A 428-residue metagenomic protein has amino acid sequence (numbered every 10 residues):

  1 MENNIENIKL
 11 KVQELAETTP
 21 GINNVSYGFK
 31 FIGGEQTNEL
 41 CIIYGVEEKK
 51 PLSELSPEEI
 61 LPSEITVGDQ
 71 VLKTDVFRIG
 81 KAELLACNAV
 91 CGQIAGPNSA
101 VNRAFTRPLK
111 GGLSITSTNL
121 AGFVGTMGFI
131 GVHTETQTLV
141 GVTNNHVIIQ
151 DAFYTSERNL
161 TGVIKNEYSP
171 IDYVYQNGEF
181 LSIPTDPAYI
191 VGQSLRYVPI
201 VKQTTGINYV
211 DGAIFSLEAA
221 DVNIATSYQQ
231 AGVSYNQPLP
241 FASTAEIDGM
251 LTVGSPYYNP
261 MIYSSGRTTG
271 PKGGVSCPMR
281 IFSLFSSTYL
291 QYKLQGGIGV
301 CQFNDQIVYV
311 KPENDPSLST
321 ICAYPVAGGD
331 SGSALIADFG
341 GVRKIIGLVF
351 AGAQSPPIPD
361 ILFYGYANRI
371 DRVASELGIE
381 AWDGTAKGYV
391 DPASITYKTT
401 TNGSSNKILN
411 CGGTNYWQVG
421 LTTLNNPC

Functional and structural regions predicted by a protein language model:
M1-I130: Noncatalytic regulatory segments and standalone regulatory/sensor domains
I22, T138, G341-K344: Loop/turn elements at helix/coil->beta-strand transitions in domains of secreted/extracellular proteins
I42-G45, G141, A334-I336, I345-G347: Structural recognition of the beta-strand scaffold that forms the well-ordered cores of secreted hydrolase catalytic
K49-L55, E179-T185, D221-I224, D315-A323 (+2 more regions): Short, surface-exposed beta-strand/loop "edge" segments at domain boundaries and coil↔beta transitions
P97-Q306, V310-D315, A337-F339, F350: Serine endopeptidase catalytic core focused on the charge-relay Asp
N166, Y173, D315-S317, P325-V326 (+1 more regions): C-terminal subregion of chymotrypsin/trypsin-like serine protease catalytic domains
A327-S331: Short, small/polar residue-rich loop motifs at catalytic or cofactor-binding pockets
